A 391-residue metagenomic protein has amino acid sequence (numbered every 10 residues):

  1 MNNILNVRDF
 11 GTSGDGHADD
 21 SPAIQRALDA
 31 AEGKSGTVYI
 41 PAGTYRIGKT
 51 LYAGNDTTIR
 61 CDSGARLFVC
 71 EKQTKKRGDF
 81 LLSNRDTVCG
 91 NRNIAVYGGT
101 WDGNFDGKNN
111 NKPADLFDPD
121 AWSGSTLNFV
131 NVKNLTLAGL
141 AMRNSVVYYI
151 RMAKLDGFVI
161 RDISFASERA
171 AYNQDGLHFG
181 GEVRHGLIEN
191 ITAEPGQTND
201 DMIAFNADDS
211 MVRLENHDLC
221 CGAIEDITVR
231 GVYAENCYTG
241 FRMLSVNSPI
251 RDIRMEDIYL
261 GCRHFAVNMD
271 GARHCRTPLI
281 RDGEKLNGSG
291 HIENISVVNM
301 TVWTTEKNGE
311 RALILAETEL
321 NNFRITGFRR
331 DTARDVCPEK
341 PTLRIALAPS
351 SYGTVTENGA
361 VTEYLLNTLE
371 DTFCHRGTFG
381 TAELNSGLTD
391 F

Functional and structural regions predicted by a protein language model:
M1-F391: Extracellular/periplasmic carbohydrate-active domains that bind, remodel, or depolymerize complex polysaccharides
